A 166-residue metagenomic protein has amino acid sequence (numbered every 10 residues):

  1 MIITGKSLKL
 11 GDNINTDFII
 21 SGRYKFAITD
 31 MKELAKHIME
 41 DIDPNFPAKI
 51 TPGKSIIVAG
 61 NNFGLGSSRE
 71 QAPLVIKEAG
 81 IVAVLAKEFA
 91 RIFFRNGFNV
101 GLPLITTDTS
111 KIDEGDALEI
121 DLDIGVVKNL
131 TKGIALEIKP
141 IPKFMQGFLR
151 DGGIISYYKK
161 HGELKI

Functional and structural regions predicted by a protein language model:
M1-I14, I20-R23, I28, S156-K159 (+1 more regions): N-terminal, positively charged, Ser/Thr/Ala/Gly-biased leader segments that form transit/presequence-like amphipathic
G11, G60, T131: Pocket-edge structural micro-motifs
N13, S67, G152-I154: Conformational gate/switch positions in structured elements
I20-G22, F26-I124: Feature captures the catalytic cores and cofactor-binding loops of soluble hydro-lyases/lyases that act on carboxylate
F98-I166: Acidic, glycine-rich flexible loop/linker segments
